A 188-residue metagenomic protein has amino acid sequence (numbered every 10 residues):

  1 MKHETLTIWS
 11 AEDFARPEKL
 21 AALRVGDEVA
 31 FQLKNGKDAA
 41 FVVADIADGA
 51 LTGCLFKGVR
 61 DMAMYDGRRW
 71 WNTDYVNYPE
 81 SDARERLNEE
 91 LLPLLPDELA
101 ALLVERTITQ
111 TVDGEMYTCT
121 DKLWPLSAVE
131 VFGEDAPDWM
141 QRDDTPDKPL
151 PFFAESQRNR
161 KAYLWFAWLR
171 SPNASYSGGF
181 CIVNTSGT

Functional and structural regions predicted by a protein language model:
M1-T188: Collagenous Gly-X-Y triple-helix signature in extracellular proteins
